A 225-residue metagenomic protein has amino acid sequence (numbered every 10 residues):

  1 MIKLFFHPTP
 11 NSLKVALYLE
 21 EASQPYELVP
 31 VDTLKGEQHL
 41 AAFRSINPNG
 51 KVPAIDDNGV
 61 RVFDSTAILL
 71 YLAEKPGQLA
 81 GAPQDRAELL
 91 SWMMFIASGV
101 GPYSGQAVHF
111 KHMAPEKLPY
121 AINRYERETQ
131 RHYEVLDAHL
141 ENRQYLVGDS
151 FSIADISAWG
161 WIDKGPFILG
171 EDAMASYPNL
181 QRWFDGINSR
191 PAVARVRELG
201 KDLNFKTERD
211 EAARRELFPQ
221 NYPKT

Functional and structural regions predicted by a protein language model:
M1-Q130, D137, Q144, R214 (+1 more regions): GST-like domain detector, emphasizing the conserved glutathione-binding G-site in the N-terminal thioredoxin-like
D32, I153, G200-K201: Short, solvent-exposed turn/loop segments enriched in Gly/Ser/Thr/Pro and often Arg
S45, S189, E198: Phosphate-coordinating loops and pocket residues in cytosolic domains that bind phosphorylated ligands
I55, I68, L136, D155 (+1 more regions): Residue-level signal for nonpolar/aromatic packing positions in well-ordered secondary structure
Q78, A138-D149, P191-V196: Surface-exposed helix-capping loop/turn segments at secondary-structure junctions
W92-I96, Q181-A194: Short, mixed-charge aromatic SLiMs
S104-V108, L146-I187, R197: GST superfamily/GST-like fold recognition
G200-T225: Acidic/histidine-enriched, glycine/proline-rich intrinsically disordered or flexible terminal extensions
